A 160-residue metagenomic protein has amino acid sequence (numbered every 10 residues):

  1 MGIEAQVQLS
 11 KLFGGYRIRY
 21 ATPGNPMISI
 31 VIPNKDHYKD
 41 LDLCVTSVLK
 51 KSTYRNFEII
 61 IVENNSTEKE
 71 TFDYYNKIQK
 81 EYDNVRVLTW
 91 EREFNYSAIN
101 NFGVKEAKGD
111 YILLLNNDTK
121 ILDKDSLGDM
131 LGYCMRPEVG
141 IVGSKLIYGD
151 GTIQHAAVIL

Functional and structural regions predicted by a protein language model:
I3-K50: N-proximal low-complexity "stem/linker" segments adjacent to membrane-targeting elements
D36, E63-S66, D118: Conserved short acidic donor-positioning loop in nucleotide-sugar-dependent glycosyltransferases
L49-T89: Acidic donor-binding segment of Leloir-type glycosyltransferases
W90, L115-N117: Catalytic metal- and UDP-sugar-binding loop of GT-A-like glycosyltransferases, i.e., residues flanking the conserved
W90-A107: Glycine-rich, basic loop-to-helix element that forms the pyrophosphate-binding segment of sugar-nucleotide handling
I112: Short aromatic/hydrophobic "clamp" motif used to bind/position activated sugar donors
T119-L160: Conserved donor NDP-sugar-binding/catalytic core segment of glycosyltransferases
